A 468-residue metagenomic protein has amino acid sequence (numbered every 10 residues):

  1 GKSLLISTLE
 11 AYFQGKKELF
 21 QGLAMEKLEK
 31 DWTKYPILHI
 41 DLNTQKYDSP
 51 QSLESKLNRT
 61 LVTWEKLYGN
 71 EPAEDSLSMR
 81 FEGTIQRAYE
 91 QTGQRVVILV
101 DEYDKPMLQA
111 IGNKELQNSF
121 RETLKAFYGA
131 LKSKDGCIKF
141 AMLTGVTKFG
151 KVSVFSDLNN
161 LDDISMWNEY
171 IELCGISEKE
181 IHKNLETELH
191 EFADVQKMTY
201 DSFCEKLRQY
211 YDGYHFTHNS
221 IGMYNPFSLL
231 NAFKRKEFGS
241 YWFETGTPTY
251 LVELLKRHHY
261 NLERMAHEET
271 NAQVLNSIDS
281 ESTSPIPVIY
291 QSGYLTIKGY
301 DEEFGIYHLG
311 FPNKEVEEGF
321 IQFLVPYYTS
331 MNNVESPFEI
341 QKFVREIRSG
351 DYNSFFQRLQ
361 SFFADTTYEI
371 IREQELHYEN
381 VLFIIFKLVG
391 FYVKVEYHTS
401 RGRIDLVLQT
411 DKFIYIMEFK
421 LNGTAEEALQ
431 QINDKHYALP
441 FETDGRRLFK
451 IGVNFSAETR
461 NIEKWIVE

Functional and structural regions predicted by a protein language model:
G1-Q374, V389: Phosphate-binding site recognition
R87-T92, I385-D411: Active-site metal-binding core of divalent-cation-utilizing nuclease and nuclease-like domains
V97, F413-Y415, F449: Structural motif
Q117-E122, L421-A438: Mg2+/Mn2+-dependent nuclease catalytic core
F127-K134, P287-L295, F383-K387, F391 (+1 more regions): Metal-dependent nuclease catalytic cores in nucleic-acid-processing enzymes, especially RNase H-like/related
L382, I404-L421, K435: Conserved catalytic cores of phosphodiester-cleaving nucleases, focusing on short active-site segments
P440, D444-E468: Domain-level recognition of nuclease-like catalytic cores that cleave nucleotide substrates
